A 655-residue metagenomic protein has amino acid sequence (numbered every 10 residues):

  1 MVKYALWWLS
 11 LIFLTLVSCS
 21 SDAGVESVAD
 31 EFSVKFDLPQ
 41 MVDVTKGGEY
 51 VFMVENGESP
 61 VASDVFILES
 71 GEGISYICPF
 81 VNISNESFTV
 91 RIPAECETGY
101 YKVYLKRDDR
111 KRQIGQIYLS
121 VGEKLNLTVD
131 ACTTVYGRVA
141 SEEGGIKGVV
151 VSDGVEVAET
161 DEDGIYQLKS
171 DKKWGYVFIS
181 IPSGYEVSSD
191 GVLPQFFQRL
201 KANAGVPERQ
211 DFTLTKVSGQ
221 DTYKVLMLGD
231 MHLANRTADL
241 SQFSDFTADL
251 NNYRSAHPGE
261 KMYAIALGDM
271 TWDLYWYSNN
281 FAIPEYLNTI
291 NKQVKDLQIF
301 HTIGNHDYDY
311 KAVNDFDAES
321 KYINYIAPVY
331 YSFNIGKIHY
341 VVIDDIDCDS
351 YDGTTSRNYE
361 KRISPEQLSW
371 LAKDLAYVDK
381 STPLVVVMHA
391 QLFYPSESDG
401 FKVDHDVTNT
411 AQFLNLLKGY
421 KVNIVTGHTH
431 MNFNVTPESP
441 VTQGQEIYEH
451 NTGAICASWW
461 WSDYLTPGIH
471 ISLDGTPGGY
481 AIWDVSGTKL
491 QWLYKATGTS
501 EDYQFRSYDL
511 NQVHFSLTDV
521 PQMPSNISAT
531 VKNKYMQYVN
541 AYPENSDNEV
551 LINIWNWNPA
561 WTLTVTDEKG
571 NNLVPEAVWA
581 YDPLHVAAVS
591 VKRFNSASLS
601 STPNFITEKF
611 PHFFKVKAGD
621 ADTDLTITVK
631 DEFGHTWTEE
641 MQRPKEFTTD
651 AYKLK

Functional and structural regions predicted by a protein language model:
T15-S18: C-terminal motif of bacterial Sec signal peptides marking the signal peptidase cleavage site
D22-L125: Ser/Thr/Pro-rich low-complexity tracts
V61-D64, T133-Y136, S141-V155: Short, ordered, surface-exposed loop/turn motifs in non-cytosolic proteins
L127-R138, E142, V192-A202, V206 (+5 more regions): Metal-dependent phosphoesterase/phosphodiesterase active-site architecture
L127-T134, S141-E142, G184-S278, K655: N-terminal active-site segment of His-dependent metallophosphoesterases
S141, Q210-S218, M231-A234, Y322-F401 (+1 more regions): Conserved catalytic scaffold of divalent metal-dependent phosphoesterases
K147, S152-S170: Short, acidic Ser/Thr/Gly-rich low-complexity loop/linker segments typical of extracellular and cell-surface proteins
G184-K201, Y275-V378, D404, T408-N423 (+2 more regions): Extended active-site neighborhood of metal-dependent phosphoesterases/phosphodiesterases
